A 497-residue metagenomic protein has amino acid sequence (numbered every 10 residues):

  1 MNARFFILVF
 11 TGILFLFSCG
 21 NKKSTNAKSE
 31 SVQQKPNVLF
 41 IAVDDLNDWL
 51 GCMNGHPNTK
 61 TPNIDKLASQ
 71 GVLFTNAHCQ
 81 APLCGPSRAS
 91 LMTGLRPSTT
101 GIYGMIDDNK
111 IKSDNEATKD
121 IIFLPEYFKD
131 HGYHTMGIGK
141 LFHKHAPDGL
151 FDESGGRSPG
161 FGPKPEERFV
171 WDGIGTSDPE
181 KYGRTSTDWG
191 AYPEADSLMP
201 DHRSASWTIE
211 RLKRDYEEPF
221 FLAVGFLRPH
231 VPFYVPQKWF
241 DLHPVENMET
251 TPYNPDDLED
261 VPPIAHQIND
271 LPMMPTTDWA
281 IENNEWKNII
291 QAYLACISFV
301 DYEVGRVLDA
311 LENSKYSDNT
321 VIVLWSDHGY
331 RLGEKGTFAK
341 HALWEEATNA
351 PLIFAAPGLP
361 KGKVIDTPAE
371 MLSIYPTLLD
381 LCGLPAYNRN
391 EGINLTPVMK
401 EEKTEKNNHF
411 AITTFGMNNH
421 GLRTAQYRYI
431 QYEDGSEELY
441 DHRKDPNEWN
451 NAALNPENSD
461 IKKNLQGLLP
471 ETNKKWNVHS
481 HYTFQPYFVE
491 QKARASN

Functional and structural regions predicted by a protein language model:
F5-L14: Sec-dependent N-terminal signal peptides
L16-S18: C-terminal motif of bacterial Sec signal peptides marking the signal peptidase cleavage site
G20-A27: Bacterial lipoprotein signal-peptidase II cleavage site
K23, L150, S158-E167, S197 (+8 more regions): C-terminal cap/loop subdomain of S1 sulfatases and analogous C-terminal strand-loop tails that border
V32-P36, D45-N58, P163-S206, E210-A369 (+6 more regions): Active-site-proximal cap/lid insertion segments
M53-P57, V72-L95, G137-D148, G225-H230 (+6 more regions): Short, solvent-exposed turn/loop segments enriched in Gly/Ser/Thr/Pro and often Arg
N54-R88, G94-L95, T99, G132-M136 (+3 more regions): Short, structured active-site-proximal loop/turn typified by the sulfatase FGly-forming signature C/S-X-P-X-R
L95-S197, Q237, K340: Catalytic-site neighborhoods of secreted/periplasmic enzymes that process anionic sulfate/phosphate groups
